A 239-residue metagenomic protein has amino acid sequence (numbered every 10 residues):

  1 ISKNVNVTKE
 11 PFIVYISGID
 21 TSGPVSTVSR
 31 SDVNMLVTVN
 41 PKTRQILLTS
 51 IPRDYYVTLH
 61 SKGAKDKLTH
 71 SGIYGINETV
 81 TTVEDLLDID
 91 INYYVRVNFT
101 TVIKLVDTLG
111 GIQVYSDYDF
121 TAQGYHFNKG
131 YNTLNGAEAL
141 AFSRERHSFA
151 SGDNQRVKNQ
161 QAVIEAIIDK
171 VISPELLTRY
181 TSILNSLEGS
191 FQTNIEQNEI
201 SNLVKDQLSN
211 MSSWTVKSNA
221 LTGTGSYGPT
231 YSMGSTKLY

Functional and structural regions predicted by a protein language model:
I1-Y239: Non-catalytic, solvent-exposed segments at the cell envelope interface
